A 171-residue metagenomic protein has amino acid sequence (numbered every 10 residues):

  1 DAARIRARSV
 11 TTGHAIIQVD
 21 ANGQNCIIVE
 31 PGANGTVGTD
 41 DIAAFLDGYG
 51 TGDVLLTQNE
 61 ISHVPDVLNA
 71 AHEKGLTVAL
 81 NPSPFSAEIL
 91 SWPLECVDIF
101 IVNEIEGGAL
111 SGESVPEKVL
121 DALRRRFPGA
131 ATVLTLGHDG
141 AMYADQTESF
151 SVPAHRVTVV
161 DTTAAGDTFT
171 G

Functional and structural regions predicted by a protein language model:
D1, T77, S149: Residue-level detector of anion-binding/catalytic polar loops
D1-V54, N69, K74: Conserved N-terminal subdomain of the carbohydrate kinase-like
A3-T12, N81-S83, T132-L136: Beta-strand->loop->alpha-helix junctions that form or flank phosphate-binding loops in nucleotide-handling enzymes
D20-Q24, E95-I99, E148-S151: Short, hinge-like loop/turn segments at secondary-structure boundaries
I28, L110, A144: Residues that scaffold the ATP/ADP-binding catalytic core of kinase and kinase-like folds
F45-Y49, W92-P93, R125: Structural alpha-helical scaffold elements that stabilize or flank donor/cofactor-binding regions in carbohydrate
V54-A122, G140-A141: Conserved beta-alpha-beta core of the PfkB/ribokinase-like small-molecule kinase fold
A87-E88, P116-G171: Conserved phosphate-binding/catalytic region of the ribokinase-like
